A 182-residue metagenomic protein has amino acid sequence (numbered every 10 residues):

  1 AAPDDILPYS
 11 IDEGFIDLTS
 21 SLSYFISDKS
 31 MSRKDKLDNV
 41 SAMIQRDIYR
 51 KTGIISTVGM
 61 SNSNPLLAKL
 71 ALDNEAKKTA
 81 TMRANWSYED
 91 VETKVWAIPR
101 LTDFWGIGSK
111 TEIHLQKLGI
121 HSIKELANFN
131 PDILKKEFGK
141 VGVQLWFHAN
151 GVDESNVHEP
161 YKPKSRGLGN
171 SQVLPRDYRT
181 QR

Functional and structural regions predicted by a protein language model:
A1-T79, V143-E159, Q172-V173: Structure-specific DNA junction-binding interface
A2-P3, A97-P99: Short hydrophobic "helix-edge" motifs at membrane interfaces and signal-peptide entry regions
D35, R100-D103: A short, amphipathic alpha-helix used for macromolecular contacts
L66, D90, K94, I133 (+1 more regions): Exposed alpha-helical structural elements
K78-I98: A short, charged helix-loop
D103, T111-R182: DNA-contacting surface of Y-family translesion DNA polymerases
